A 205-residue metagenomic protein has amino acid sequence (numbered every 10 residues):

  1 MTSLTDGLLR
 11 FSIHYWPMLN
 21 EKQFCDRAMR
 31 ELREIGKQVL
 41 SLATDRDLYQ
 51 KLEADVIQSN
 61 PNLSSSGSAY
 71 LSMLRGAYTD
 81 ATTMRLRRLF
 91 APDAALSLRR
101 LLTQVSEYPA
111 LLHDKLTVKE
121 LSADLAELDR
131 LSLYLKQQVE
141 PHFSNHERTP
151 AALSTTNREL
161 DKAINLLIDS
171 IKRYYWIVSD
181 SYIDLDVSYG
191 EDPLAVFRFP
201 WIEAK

Functional and structural regions predicted by a protein language model:
T2-L131, N157-K205: Amphipathic alpha-helical interface segments
L125-L153: Histidine-centered, metal-coordinating catalytic motifs and their short helical/loop contexts
